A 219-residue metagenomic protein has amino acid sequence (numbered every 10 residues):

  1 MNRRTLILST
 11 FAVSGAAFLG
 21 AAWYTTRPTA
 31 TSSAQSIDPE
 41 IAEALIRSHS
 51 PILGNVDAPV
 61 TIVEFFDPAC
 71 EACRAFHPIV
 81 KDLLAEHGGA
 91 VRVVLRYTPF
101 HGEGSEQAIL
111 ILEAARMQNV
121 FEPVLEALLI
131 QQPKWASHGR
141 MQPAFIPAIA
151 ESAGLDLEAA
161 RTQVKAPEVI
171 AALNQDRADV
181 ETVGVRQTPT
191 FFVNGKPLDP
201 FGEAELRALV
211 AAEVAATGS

Functional and structural regions predicted by a protein language model:
M1-I7, P28-A34: Twin-arginine (Tat) signal peptide motif
N2-A22, A148-S219: C-terminal cap of thioredoxin/glutaredoxin-like
A21-T29: Membrane-interface motif at the C-terminal end of an N-terminal transmembrane signal
A34-I46: Short coil-to-helix leader/linker segments, especially the first N-terminal amphipathic alpha-helix with its helix
E43-V60: A short beta-strand-turn-helix
A44-L45, A75, A172: Short secondary-structure boundary/capping elements
N55, E64, P200: Conserved strand-loop elements at the edges of beta-sheets that form or border functional pockets
A58, V63-A69, R74-E151, V183-R186 (+1 more regions): Structural alpha/beta surface segment adjacent to cysteine/selenocysteine redox centers across thiol/disulfide enzymes
